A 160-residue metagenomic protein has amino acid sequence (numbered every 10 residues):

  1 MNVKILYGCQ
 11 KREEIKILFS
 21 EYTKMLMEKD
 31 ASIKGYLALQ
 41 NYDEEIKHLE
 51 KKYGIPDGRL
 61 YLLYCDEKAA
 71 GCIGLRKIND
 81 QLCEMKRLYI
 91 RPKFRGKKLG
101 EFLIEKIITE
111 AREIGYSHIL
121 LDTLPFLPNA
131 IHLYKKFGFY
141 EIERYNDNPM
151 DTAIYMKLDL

Functional and structural regions predicted by a protein language model:
M1-I17, E21, L160: Conserved N-terminal entry element of GNAT/NAT acetyltransferase domains
L6, S20-L49: Conserved GNAT-fold acetyl-CoA-binding loop/helix
E45-L62: A short helix-loop-beta-strand connector motif used in the catalytic cores of GNAT acetyltransferases and, in some
L62, K68-R76, E84: Conserved beta-strand in the GNAT
K77, R91-K97, P125-F126: Active-site acidic-Proline motif in GNAT/NAT acetyltransferases
I90, G96-T109, H132-K136: Conserved acetyl-CoA-binding loop-helix of GNAT-fold acetyltransferases
S117-F137, E141-L160: C-terminal "cap" of GNAT-fold acetyltransferases
